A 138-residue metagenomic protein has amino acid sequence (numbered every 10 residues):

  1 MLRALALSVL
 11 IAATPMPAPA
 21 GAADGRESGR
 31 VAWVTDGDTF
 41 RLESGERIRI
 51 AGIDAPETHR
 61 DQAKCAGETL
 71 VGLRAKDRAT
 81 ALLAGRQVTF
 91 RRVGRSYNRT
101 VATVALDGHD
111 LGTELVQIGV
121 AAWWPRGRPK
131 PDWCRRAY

Functional and structural regions predicted by a protein language model:
L2-Y138: Small beta-barrel nucleic-acid-binding modules, primarily SNase/OB-fold domains and secondarily Tudor-like barrels
